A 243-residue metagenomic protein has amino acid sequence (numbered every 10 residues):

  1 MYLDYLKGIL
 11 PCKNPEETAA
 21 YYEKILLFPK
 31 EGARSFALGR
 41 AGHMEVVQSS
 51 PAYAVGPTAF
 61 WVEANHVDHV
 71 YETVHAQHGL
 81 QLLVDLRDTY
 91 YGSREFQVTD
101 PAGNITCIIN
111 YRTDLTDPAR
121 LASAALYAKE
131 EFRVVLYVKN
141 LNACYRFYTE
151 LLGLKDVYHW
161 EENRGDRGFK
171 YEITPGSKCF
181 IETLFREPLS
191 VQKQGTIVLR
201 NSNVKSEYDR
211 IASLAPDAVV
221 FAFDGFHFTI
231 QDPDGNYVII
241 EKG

Functional and structural regions predicted by a protein language model:
M1-A19, T58-F60, N110-Y145, G195-I197: N-terminal beta-strand motif that seeds the catalytic metal site of vicinal oxygen chelate
M1-Y5, I9-E45, V135-K178: Core segments of cupin and vicinal oxygen chelate
T18-Y21, V67-V74, F147, V204-R210: Short amphipathic alpha-helices within nucleic acid-binding modules
G42-E45, A54, G103-I105, G176-I181 (+1 more regions): Short, charged/polar, Gly/Pro-enriched secondary-structure boundary elements
G56, G92, R167, K193 (+1 more regions): Exposed loop/turn and edge beta-strand positions of beta-sandwich/beta-sheet ligand-binding modules
W61, E95-Q97, G168-K170, V198 (+1 more regions): Short hydrophobic/aromatic beta-strand element in the GNAT-like acyltransferase core that lines or flanks the acyl-donor
E72-Y127, L136, D209-G243: Vicinal oxygen chelate
